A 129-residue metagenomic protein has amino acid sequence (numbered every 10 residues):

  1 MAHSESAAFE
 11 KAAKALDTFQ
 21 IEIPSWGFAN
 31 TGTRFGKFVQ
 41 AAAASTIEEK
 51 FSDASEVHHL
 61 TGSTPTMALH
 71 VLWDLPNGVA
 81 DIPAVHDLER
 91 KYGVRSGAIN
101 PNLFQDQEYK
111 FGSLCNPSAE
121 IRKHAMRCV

Functional and structural regions predicted by a protein language model:
M1-C128: N-terminal pre-domain/capping segments
